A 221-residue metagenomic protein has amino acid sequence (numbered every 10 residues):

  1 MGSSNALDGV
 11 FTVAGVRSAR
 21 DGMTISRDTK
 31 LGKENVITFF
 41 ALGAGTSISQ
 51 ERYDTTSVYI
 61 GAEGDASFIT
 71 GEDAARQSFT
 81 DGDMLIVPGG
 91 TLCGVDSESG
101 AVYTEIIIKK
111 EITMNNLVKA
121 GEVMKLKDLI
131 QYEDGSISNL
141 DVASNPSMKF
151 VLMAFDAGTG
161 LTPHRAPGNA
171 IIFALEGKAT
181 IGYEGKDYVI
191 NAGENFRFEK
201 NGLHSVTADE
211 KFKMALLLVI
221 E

Functional and structural regions predicted by a protein language model:
M1-V36, S78-D81, G100-V102, I107-S147: A short, N-terminal "cap"/entry segment at the start of jelly-roll beta-barrel domains of the cupin/DSBH fold
R20-I25, V36-Y53, G135-N139, K149-A166 (+1 more regions): Conserved short histidine dyad/triad with adjacent acidic residue
K33, G71-D73, E98, G182-K186 (+1 more regions): Short strand-coil-strand connectors
F39, S49, V58, A74-Q77 (+3 more regions): Short, surface-exposed secondary-structure edge patches
A41, R52-F68, M153-D156, R165-T180: Short, conserved beta-strand element in jelly-roll/cupin
A62-E63, S99, L175-E176, N191-A192 (+1 more regions): A cytosolic small-molecule/anion-sensing beta-strand core signal
E72-G90, E184-N201: Short acidic-glycine-tyrosine-enriched beta hairpin
T80, G89-T113, K200-E221: Ligand-binding loop in jelly-roll beta-barrel domains
